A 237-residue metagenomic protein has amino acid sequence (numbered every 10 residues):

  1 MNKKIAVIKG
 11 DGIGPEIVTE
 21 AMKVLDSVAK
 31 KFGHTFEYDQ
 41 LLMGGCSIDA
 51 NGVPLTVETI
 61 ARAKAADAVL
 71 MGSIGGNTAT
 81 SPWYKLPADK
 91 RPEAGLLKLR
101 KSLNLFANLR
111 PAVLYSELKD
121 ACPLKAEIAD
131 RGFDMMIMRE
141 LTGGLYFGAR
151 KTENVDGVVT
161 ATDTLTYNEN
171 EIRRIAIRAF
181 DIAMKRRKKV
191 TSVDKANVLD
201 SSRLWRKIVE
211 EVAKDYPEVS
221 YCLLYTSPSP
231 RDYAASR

Functional and structural regions predicted by a protein language model:
N2-I5: Extreme N-terminal starter segment of soluble prokaryotic enzymes
V7-M22, G157-L223: Glycine-rich phosphate/diphosphate-binding loop of Rossmann-like nucleotide-binding domains
G10-G12, M43, I74, L114 (+1 more regions): Short, ordered loop/turn segments at secondary-structure junctions
M22-F32: Short catalytic helix/loop segments, enriched in acidic residues and glycine and frequently bearing histidine
H34-T56: N-terminal beta-loop-helix "entrance" segment that forms/cooperates in small-molecule cofactor or anionic ligand
T35-E37, N108, S220-C222: Conserved beta-strand segments of alpha/beta enzyme cores
D49-N154, V159-T162: N-terminal glycine-rich phosphate/adenylate-binding segment common to multiple enzyme folds
Y225-D232: Conserved small/polar residues in nucleotide/adenosyl-binding loops
